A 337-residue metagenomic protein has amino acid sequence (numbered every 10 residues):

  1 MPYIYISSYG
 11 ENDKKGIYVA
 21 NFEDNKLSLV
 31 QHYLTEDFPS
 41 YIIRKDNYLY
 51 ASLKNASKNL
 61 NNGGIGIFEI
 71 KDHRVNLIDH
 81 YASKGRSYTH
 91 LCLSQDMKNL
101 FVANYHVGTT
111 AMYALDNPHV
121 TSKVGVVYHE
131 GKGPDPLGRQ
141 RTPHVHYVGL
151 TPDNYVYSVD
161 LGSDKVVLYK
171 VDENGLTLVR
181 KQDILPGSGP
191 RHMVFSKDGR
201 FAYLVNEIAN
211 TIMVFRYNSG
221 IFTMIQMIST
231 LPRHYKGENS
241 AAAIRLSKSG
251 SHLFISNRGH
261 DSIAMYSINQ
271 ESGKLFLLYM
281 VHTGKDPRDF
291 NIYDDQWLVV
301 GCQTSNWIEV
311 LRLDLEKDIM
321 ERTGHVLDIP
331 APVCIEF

Functional and structural regions predicted by a protein language model:
G10-D13, N55-N59, H106-T109, S163-K165 (+3 more regions): Short glycine/acidic-enriched loop and turn motifs that connect beta-strands
N21-N25, F68-H73, M112-S122, K170-G175 (+3 more regions): Short loop/turn segments immediately following beta-strands, especially the blade-tip and inter-blade linker loops
S28-L34, N76-Y81, G125, G131-G138 (+4 more regions): A short beta-strand motif characteristic of beta-propeller blades
L29-M97: Blade-loop segments of beta-propeller domains
E36-D46, K84-Q95, E130-D153, I184-G199 (+3 more regions): Beta-rich, blade/repeat-based domains predominating in secreted/periplasmic proteins but also intracellular
V75-H146: Asp-box/WD-like beta-propeller blade repeats and closely related beta-sheet repeat scaffolds
Y155-N210: Loop-centered beta-sheet repeat module
